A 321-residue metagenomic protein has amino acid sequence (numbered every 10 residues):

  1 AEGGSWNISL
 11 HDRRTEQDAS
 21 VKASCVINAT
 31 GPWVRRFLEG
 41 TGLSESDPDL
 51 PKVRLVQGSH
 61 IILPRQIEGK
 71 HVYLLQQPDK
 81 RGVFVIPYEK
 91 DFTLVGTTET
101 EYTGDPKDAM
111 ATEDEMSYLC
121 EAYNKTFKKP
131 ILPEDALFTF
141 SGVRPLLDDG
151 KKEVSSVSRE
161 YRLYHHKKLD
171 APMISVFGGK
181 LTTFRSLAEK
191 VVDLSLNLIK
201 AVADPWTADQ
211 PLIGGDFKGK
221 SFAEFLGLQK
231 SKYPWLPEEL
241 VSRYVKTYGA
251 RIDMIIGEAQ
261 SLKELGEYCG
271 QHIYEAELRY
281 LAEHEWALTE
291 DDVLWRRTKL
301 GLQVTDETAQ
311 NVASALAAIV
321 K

Functional and structural regions predicted by a protein language model:
A1-N7: A conserved short coil-to-beta-strand element within the FAD-binding core of flavoproteins
I8-D12: Short beta-strand segments that buttress and anchor functional surface loops
R14-C25: Core beta-strand elements of the Rossmann-like FAD/NAD(P) dinucleotide-binding domain in flavoenzyme oxidoreductases
S20-K22, H60, D209: Well-ordered beta-strand positions in beta-sheet-rich domains
V21, V72-Y73: Generic detection of short hydrophobic beta-strand segments and adjacent strand-loop junctions
T30-R36, L43-D49, L63-E68, Q76-P78 (+2 more regions): C-terminal accessory subdomains/tails of enzymes that are appended
R54-R65: Conserved A3 ("GATE") glycine/threonine-rich loop of ANL adenylate-forming enzymes
G82: Dinucleotide-binding Rossmann-like beta1-alpha1 core, especially the glycine-rich loop that anchors the ADP
